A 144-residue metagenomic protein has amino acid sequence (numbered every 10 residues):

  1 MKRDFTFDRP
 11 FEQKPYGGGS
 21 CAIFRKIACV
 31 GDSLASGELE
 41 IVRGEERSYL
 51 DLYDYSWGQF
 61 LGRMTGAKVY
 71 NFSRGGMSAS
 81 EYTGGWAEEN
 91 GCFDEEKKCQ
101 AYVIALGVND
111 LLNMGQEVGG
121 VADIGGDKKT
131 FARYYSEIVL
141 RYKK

Functional and structural regions predicted by a protein language model:
M1-F7, I124, Y134: Short, charged, low-hydrophobicity "junction" segments
K2-S73, G91-F93: Serine-esterase "nucleophile elbow" of acetyl-processing enzymes
S33-S36, R74-S80, V108-N113: Solvent-exposed loop/turn segments at secondary-structure junctions within structured extracellular/periplasmic domains
E38-V42, Y82, M114-E117: Short, solvent-exposed loop/turn and secondary-structure capping segments
I41, S73-R74, S80-A87: Metal-dependent catalytic neighborhoods of phosphoester/phosphodiester hydrolases
Y49, R74, D123-D127: Pocket-edge positions in alpha/beta enzyme catalytic cores
E88-K144: Alpha-helical cap/lid subdomain in secreted, periplasmic, or secretory-pathway luminal O-acyl-processing enzymes
